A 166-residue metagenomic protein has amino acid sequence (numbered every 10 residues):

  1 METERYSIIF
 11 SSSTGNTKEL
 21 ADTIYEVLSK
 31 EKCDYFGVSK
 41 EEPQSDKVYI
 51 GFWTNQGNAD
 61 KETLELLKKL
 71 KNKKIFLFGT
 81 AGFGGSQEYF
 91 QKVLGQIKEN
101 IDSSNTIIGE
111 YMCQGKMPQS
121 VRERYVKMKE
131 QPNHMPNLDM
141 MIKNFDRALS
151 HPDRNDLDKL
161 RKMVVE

Functional and structural regions predicted by a protein language model:
E2-V27: N-terminal beta1-alpha1 ligand-phosphate binding loop
T3-E4, V27-E31, K47-G51, N55-E166: FMN-binding flavodoxin-like domain, especially the glycine-rich phosphate-binding loop
I8, S12, G37-V38, Q91 (+1 more regions): Intrinsically disordered, low-complexity regions enriched in small/polar residues
C33-S45: Short acidic low-complexity segments
